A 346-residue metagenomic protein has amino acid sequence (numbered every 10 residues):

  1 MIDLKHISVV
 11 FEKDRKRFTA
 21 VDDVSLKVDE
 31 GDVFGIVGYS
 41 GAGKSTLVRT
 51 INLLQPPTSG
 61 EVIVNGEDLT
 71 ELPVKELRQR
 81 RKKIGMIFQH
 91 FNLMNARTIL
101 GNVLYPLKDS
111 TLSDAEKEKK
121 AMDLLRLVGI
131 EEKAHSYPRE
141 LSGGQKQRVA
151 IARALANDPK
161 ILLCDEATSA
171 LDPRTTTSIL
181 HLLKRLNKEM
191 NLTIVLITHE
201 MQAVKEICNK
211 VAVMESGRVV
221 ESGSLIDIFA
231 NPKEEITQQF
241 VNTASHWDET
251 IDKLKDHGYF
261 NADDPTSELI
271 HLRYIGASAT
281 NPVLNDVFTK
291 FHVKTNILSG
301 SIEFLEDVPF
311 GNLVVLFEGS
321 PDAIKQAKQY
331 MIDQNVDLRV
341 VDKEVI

Functional and structural regions predicted by a protein language model:
N52: Helix-to-loop junction immediately C-terminal to a conserved catalytic motif
E67-D68, L104, K108, A115-E132: Conserved ABC ATPase "signature" region
L69-G85, D109, N231-P232: ABC ATPase NBD coupling module
S136-R139, A156-N157, C164: Conserved signature/switch motifs of ABC ATPase nucleotide-binding domains
V204-E206: A short, surface-exposed alpha-helical micro-motif characterized by mixed small hydrophobic and charged/polar residues
S222-G223, N231: ABC ATPase "signature
